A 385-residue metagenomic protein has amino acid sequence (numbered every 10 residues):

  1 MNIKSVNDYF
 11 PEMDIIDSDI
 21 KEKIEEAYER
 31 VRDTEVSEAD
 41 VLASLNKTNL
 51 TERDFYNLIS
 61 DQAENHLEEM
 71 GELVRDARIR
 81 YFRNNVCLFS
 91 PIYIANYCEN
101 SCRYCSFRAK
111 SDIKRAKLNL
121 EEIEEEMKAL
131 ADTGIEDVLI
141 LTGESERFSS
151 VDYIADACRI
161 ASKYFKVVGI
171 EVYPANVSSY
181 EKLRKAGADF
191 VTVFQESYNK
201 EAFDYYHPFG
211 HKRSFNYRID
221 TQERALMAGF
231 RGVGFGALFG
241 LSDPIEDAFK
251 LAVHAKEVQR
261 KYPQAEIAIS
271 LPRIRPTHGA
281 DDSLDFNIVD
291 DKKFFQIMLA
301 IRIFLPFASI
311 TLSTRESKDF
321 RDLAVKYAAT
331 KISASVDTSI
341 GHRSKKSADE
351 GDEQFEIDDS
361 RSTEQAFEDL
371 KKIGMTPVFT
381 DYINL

Functional and structural regions predicted by a protein language model:
M1-A63, R260-L385: Auxiliary Fe-S-binding modules of radical SAM enzymes
I59, S90-I92, L139-V151, F239 (+1 more regions): Glycine-rich, proline-tolerant flexible connector loops at the mouths of alpha/beta enzymes
V74, C102, V193, A225 (+3 more regions): Conserved, mostly hydrophobic/aromatic
D76, R80-E122: Canonical Radical SAM [4Fe-4S] cluster-binding loop centered on the CxxxCxxC motif and its immediate flanking residues
S90, M127, I154-C158, Y180 (+5 more regions): Generic structural signal for well-ordered alpha-helices, preferentially at hydrophobic/aromatic core positions
A109-E124, A129-A225, G232-F235, A265-S270: Core AdoMet radical
N176-K185, S242-K256, S317-Y327: Catalytic cores of alpha/beta
R184-F190, G229-R231, P306, K326-I332: Glycine-enriched alpha-helix->loop->beta-strand junction motifs that scaffold or abut catalytic
